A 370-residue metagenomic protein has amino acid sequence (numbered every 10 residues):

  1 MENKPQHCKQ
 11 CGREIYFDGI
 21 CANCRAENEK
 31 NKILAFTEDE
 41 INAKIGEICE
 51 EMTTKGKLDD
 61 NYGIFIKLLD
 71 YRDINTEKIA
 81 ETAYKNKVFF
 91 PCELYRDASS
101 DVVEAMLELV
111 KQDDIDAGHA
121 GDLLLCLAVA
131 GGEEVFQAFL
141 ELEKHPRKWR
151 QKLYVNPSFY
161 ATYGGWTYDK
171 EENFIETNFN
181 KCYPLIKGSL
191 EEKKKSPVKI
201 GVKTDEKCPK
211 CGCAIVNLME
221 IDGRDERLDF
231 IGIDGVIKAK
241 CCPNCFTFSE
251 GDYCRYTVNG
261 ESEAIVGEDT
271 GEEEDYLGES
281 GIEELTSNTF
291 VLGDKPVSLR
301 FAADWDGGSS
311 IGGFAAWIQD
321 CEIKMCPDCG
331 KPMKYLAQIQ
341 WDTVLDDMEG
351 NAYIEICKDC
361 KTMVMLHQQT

Functional and structural regions predicted by a protein language model:
M1-K4: Short, Lys/Arg-enriched, disordered terminal segments
Q6-T370: Preference for intrinsically disordered or flexible, low-complexity segments and adjacent hinge/connector residues
